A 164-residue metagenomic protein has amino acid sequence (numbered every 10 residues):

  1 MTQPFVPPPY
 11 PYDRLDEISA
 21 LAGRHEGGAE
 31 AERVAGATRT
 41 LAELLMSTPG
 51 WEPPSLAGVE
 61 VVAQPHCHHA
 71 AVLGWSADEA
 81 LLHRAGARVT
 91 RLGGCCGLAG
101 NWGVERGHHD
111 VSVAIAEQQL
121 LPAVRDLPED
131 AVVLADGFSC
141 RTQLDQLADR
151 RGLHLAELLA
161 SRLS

Functional and structural regions predicted by a protein language model:
M1-S164: Iron-sulfur cluster-binding electron-transfer modules in prokaryotic oxidoreductases
